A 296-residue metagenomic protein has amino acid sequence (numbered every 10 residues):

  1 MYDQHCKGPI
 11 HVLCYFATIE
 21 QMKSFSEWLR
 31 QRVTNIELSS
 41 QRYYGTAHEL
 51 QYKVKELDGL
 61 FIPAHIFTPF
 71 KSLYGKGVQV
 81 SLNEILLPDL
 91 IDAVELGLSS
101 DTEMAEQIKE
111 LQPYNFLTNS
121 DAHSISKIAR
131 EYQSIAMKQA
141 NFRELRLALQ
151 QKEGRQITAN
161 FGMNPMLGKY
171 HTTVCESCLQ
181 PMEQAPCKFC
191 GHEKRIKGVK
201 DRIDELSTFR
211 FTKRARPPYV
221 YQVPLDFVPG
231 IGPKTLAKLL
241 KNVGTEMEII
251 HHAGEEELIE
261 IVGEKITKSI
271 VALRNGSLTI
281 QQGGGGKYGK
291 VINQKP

Functional and structural regions predicted by a protein language model:
M1-D92: Extended substrate/RNA-proximal surfaces in nucleic-acid metabolism proteins
C14, F61, V94, D121 (+2 more regions): Divalent metal-coordination and catalytic microenvironments
T68-S72, S99-M104, S120-I128: Active-site environment of divalent metal-dependent phosphoester hydrolases
P113-R130, P186: Short acidic/histidine-rich active-site segments
A122-Y170: Binuclear metal-dependent phosphoesterase catalytic core
E153-V220: Cys/His-rich short segments
K268-P296: Short, amphipathic C-terminal "tail helix"
